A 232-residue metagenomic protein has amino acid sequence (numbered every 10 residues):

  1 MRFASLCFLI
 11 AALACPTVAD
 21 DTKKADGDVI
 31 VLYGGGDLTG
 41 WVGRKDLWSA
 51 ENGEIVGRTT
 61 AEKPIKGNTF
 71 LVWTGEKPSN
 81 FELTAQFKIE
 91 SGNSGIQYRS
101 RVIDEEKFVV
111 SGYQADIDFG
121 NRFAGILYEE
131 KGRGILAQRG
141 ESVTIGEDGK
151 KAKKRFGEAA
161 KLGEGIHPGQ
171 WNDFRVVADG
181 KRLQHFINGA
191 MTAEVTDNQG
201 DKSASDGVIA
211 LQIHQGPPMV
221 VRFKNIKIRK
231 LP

Functional and structural regions predicted by a protein language model:
A4-A14: Bacterial N-terminal signal peptides
T17-P232: Carbohydrate-interacting regions of secretory-pathway proteins
